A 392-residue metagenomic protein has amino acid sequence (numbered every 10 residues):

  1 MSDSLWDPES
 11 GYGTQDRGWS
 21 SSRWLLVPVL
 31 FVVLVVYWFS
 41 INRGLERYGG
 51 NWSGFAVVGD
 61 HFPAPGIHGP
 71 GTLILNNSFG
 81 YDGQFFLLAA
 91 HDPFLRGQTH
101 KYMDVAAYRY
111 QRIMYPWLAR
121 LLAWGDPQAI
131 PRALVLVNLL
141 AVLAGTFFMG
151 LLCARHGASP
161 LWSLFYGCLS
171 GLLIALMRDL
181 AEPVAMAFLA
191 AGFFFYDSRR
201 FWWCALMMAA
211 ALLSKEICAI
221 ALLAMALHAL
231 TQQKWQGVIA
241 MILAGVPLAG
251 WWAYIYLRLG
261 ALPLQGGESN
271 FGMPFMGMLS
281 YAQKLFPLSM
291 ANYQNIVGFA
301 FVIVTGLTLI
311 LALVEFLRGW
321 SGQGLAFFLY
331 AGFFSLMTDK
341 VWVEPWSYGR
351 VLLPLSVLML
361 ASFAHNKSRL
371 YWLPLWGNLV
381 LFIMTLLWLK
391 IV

Functional and structural regions predicted by a protein language model:
M1-I67, Y371-L373: Start-transfer (signal-anchor) and selected internal transmembrane alpha helices of multi-pass inner/ER membrane
V36-R47, L222-L223, L227, T231-A331: Membrane-lumen/periplasm interface segments of specific transmembrane helices in polyprenyl phosphate-linked
G80-Q98, M103-P127, I217, P354: Short hydrophobic/aromatic helix or loop-helix immediately within or flanking a transmembrane segment in polytopic
W117-L121, A133-H156, L307-V314: Transmembrane-helix motifs of polytopic, lipid-linked glycan transferases
A129-R132, T146-L169, M186-A187: Transmembrane-helix signature of polytopic, membrane-embedded enzymes that assemble or transfer cell-envelope glycans
F148, Y166-C168, A175, V184-W203 (+2 more regions): Specific aromatic-rich, kink-prone transmembrane helix
M177-V184, Y348: Short acidic/glycine- and proline-prone juxtamembrane loop motifs at membrane-interface regions of multi-pass membrane
L189-F195, W202-A229, A244-V246: Membrane-interface alpha helices of multi-pass inner-membrane proteins
